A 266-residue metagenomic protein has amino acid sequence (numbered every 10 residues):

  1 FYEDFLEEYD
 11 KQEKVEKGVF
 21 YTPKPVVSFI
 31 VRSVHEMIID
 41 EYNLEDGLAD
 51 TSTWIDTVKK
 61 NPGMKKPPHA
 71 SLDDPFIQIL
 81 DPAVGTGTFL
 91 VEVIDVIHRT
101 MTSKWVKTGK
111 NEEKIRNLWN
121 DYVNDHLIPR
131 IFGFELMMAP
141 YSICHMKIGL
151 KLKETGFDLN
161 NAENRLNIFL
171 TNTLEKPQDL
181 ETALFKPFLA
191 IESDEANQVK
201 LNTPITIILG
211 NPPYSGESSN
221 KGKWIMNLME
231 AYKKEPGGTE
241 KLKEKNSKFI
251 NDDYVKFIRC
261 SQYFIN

Functional and structural regions predicted by a protein language model:
E3-E7, K11-N266: SAM-dependent methyltransferase catalytic region
